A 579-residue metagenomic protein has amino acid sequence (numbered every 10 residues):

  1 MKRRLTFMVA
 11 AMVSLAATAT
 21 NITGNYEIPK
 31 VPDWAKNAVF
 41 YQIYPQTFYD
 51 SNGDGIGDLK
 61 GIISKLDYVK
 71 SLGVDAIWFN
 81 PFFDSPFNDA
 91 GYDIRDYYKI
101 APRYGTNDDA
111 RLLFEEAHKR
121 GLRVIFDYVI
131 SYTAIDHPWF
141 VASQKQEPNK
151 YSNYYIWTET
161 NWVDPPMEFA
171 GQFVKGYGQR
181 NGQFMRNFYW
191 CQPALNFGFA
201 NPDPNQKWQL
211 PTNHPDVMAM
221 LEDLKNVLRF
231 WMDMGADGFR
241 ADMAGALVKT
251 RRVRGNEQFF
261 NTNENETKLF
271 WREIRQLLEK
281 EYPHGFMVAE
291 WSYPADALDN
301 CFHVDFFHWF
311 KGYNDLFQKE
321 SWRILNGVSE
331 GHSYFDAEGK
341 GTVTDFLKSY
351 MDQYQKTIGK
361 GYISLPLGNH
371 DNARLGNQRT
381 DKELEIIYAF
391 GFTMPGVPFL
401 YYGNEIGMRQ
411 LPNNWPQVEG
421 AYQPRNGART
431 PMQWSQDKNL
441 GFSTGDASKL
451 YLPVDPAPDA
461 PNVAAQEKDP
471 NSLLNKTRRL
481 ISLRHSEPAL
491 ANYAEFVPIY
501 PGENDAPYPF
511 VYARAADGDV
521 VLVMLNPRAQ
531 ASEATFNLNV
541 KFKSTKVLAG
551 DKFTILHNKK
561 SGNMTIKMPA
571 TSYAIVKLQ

Functional and structural regions predicted by a protein language model:
K2-M8: Sec-dependent signal peptide recognition, specifically the positively charged N-region followed immediately by
S14-A17: N-terminal signal peptide c-region/cleavage motif recognized by signal peptidases
N21-E222, R229, D233, A246-A297 (+2 more regions): Acidic/aromatic-lined carbohydrate-recognition and catalytic surfaces of CAZymes acting on diverse glycans
I22-G24, F114-E115, S131-Y132, W139-N149 (+9 more regions): Active-site-proximal helices and loops of the catalytic beta/alpha 8
A35, R275, E279-E281, S292-Y293 (+4 more regions): Loop/helix patches that line or flank the sugar-binding groove of alpha-linked glycan CAZymes
K65, D109, L113, M220-W231 (+8 more regions): Alpha-helical packing segments of well-folded alpha/beta enzyme cores
L538-F553: Solvent-exposed beta-hairpin/edge-strand motifs
N558-Q579: C-terminal beta-strand-rich structural cap/linker in extracellular carbohydrate-active enzymes
